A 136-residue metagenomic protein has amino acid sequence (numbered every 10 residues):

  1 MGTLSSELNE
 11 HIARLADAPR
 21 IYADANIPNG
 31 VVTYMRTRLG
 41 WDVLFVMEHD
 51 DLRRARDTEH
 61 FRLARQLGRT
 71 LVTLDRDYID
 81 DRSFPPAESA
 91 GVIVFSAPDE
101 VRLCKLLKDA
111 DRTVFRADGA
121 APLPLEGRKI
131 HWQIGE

Functional and structural regions predicted by a protein language model:
G2-S5, E10-R14, D24-A25, N29-G40 (+2 more regions): Acidic, PIN/NYN-like endoribonuclease modules and their adjacent C-terminal/linker elements
A16-A18, G68: A general structural motif
R20-Y22: Conserved acidic segment of CheY-like receiver
G40-D50: Short, basic, glycine/proline-bearing loop/turn elements
M47, D75, F95-S96: Short beta->alpha connector loops at strand-helix junctions that form conserved, small/polar/Pro-enriched
E48-L52, D77-I79: Short active-site-proximal "capping" loops at secondary-structure junctions
A55: Residues lining hydrophobic/aromatic ligand-binding pockets adjacent to catalytic sites
A64-S83: Acidic, metal-binding active-site segment of PIN/NYN-like and related structure-specific nucleases
